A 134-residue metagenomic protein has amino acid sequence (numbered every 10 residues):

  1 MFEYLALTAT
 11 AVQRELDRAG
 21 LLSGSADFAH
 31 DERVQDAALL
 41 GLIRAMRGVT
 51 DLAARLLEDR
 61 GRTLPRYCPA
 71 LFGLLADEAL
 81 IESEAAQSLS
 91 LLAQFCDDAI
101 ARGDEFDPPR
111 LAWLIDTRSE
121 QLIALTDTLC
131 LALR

Functional and structural regions predicted by a protein language model:
M1-R134: Solvent-exposed interaction patches of small proteins and small membrane subunits
